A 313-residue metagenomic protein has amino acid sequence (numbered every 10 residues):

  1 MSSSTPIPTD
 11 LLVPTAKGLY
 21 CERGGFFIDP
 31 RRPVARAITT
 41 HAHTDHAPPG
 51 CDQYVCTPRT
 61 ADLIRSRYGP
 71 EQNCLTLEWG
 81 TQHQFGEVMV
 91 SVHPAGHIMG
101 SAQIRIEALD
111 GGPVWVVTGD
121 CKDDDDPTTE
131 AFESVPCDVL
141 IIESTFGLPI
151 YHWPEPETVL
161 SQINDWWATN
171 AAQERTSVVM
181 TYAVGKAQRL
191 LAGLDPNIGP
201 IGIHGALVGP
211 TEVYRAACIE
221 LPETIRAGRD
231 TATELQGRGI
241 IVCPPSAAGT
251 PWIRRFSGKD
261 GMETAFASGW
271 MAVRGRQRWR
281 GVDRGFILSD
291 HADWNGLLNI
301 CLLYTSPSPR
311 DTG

Functional and structural regions predicted by a protein language model:
T5-R32, R36, A42-M180, G185: His/Asp/Glu-rich metal-coordinating catalytic cores of metallo-dependent phosphodiesterases/hydrolases acting on
R31, T181-Y182, V242-A248, A267-W270 (+2 more regions): Structural motif
Q53-R59, P200-G209, R310: Short internal beta-strands
I163, A248-F256, S289-L303: A short, acidic, amphipathic alpha-helical segment used as a generic capping/interface helix at domain edges
I163-S177, T181-Q188, A192-L235: Hard-cation-handling environments
E212-T264: A contiguous, basic/glycine-rich beta-loop/short-helix subdomain that forms a polymer-engagement track
F266-W294: A C-terminal functional module that forms or caps the active site or interfaces directly with catalytic machinery
Y304-D311: Conserved small/polar residues in nucleotide/adenosyl-binding loops
